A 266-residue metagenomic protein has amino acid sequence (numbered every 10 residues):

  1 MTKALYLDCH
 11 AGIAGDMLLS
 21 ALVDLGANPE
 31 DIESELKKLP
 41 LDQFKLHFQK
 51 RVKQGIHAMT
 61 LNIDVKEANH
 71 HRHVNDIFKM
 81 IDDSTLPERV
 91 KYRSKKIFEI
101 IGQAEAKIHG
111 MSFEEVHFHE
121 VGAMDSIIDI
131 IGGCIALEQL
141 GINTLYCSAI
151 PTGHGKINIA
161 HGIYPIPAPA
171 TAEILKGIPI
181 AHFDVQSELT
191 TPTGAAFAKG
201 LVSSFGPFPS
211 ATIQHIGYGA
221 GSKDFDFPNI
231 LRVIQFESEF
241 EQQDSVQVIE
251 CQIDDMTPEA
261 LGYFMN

Functional and structural regions predicted by a protein language model:
M1-L5: Extreme N-terminal starter segment of soluble prokaryotic enzymes
L7-L19, F118-G141: Conserved phosphate/anionic-ligand binding catalytic regions in large, soluble enzymes, centered on
D24-H109, A168, G177-I180, V185-E188 (+2 more regions): Glycine-rich nucleotide/cofactor/substrate-binding loop typically near the N-terminus or early in the first domain
L25-S34, L137-C147: Phosphate-handling active-site elements
T60-N62, Q247-C251: Short, hydrophobic beta-strand segments
G102-E120, M124: Alpha-helical transmembrane cores and adjacent cytosolic helix/loop segments of polytopic membrane transporters
I142-Q242, Q252: Mobile "lid/hinge" segments at catalytic clefts and subdomain interfaces of large enzymes
Q252-Y263: Short, surface-exposed ligand-recognition loops at beta-strand->loop->(often short) alpha-helix junctions that present
